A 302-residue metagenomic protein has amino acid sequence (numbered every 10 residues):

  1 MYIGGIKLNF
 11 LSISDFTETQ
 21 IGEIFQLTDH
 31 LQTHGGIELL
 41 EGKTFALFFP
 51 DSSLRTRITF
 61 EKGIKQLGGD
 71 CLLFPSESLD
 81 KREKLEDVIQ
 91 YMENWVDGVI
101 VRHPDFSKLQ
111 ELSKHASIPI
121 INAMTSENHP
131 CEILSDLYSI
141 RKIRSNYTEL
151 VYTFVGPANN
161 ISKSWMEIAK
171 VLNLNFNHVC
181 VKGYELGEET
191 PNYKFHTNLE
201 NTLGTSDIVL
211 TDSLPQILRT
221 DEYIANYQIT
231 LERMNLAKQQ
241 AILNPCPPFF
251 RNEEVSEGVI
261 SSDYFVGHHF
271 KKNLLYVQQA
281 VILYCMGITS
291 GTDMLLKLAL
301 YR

Functional and structural regions predicted by a protein language model:
M1-I58: Positively charged, low-complexity intrinsically disordered leader regions
L31, E38-R141, F250-R251: Phosphate/diphosphate ligand-binding glycine-rich loop within oxidoreductases
L39-F45, T148-L150, Q240: Phosphate-coordination loops involved in phosphoryl transfer and adenosine-cofactor binding
P50-K62, K142-T211: Glycine-rich phosphate/diphosphate-binding loop of Rossmann-like nucleotide-binding domains
I118-M124, F176-H178, Y264-H269: Short hydrophobic/aromatic-enriched beta-strand-loop microsegments
E189-F265: Rossmann-like adenosine-cofactor binding region
Q240, P248-R302: Adenosine-phosphate binding glycine-rich loop
